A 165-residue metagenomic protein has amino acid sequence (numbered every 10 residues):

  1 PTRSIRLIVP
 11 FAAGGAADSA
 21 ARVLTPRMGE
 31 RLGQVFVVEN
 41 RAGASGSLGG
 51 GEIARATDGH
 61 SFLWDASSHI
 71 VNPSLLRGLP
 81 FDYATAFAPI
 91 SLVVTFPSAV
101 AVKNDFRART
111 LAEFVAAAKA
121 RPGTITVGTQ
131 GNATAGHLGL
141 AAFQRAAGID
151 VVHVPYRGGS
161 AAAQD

Functional and structural regions predicted by a protein language model:
P1-T85, T124, N132, A147-D165: N-terminal (or domain-start) structured segment
G29, A118-A120, Q144: A generic structural signal for well-ordered alpha-helical segments
E52, P89-L92, E113, G139 (+1 more regions): Well-formed, non-transmembrane alpha-helical positions, independent of function
A54, L79, P89-L92, A117 (+1 more regions): Short secondary-structure boundary/capping segments
I70-G78, V93-R107, A141-A146: Periplasmic solute-binding protein
I90-I125: A conserved helix-loop-strand patch within extracytoplasmic ligand-binding domains of the periplasmic binding
L111, H137-D150: Oxidoreductase and adenylate-handling cofactor-binding alpha/beta cores
